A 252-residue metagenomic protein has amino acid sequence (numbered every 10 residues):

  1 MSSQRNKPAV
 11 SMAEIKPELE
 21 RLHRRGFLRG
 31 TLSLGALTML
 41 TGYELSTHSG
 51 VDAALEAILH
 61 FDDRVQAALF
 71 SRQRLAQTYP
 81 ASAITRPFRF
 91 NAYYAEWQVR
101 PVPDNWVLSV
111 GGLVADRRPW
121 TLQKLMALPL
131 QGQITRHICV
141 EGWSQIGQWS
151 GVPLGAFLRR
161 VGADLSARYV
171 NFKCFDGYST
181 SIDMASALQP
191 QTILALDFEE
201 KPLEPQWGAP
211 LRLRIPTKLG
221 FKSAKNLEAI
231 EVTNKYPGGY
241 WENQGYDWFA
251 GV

Functional and structural regions predicted by a protein language model:
M1-L22, A36: N-terminal secretory signal peptides
Q4, H23-R24, L28, S71 (+1 more regions): Short, intrinsically disordered low-complexity segments
A9, R25-R29, S33, A68 (+2 more regions): General helical structural elements
K16-E18, S33, A83, I230-E231: Alpha-helical interaction segments
L19-L28, D52-L55, Q66: Twin-arginine (Tat) signal peptide motif
G26-T47: N-terminal export signals
L45-V252: Structured, non-membrane catalytic/scaffold regions adjacent to prosthetic-group chemistry
